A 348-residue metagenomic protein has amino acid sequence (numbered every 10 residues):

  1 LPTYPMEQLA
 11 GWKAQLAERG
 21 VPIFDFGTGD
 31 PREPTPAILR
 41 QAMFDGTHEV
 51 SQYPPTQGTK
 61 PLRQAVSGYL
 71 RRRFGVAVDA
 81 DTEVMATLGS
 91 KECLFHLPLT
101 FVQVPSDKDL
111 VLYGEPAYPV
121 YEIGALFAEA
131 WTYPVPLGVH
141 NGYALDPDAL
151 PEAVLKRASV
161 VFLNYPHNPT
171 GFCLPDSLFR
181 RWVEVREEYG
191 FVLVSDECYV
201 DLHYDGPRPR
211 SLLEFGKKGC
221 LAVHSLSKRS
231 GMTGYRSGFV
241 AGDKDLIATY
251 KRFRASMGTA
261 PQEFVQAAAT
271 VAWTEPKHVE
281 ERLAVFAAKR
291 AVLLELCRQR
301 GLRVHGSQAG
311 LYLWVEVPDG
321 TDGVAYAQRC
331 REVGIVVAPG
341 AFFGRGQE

Functional and structural regions predicted by a protein language model:
P2-G89, C93-H96, A272-T274: N-terminal small-domain helix-loop-helix segment of the aminotransferase-like
A14, R303, V315-E348: Conserved C-terminal alpha-helix-loop-beta "cap" of PLP-dependent enzymes that closes/shapes the active-site mouth
L16-R19, A128, E188-Y189, R300 (+1 more regions): Helix C-cap/helix->beta junction micro-motif
S51-E184, D201-L202, P207-G216, L221: Conserved core of the PLP fold type I
L213-A287, E295-C297: Conserved core segment of the aminotransferase class I/II
T270, F286-L294, V304-E316: Conserved glycine-rich beta-strand-loop-beta hairpin in the small C-terminal domain of fold type I
